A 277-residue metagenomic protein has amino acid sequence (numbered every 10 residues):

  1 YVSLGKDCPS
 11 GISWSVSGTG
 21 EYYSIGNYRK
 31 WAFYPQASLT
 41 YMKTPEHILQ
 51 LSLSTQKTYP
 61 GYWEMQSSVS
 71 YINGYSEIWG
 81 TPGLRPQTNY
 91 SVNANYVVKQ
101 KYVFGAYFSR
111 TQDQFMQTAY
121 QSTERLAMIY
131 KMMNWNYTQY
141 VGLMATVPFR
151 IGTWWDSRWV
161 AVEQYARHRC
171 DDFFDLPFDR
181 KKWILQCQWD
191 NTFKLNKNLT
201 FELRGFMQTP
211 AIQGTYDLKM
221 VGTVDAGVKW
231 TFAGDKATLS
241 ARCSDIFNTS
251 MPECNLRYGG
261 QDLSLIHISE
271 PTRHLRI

Functional and structural regions predicted by a protein language model:
Y1, R85, F104-A161, R169-Q188: Outer membrane beta-barrel strand-and-loop segments of large Gram-negative receptors, especially TonB-dependent
Y1-T40, D156-Y165, Q186-P210: Surface-exposed extracellular loop regions of Gram-negative outer-membrane beta-barrel proteins
S10-W14, E46-L49, Q100-F104, T153-S157 (+3 more regions): Repeated loop/turn-to-beta-strand initiation elements of outer-membrane beta-barrel proteins
V16-G18, L51-L53, F104-A106, A145 (+4 more regions): Membrane-embedded beta-strand positions of outer-membrane beta-barrel proteins
G18-G26, L53-Y59, V69, Q100 (+5 more regions): Transmembrane beta-strands of outer-membrane beta-barrel pores
P45-Y90, A106-I129, I246-Q261: Surface-exposed extracellular loop regions of Gram-negative outer-membrane beta-barrel proteins, predominantly
E163, H168, L185-T231, S244-F247 (+1 more regions): C-terminal beta-barrel architecture of Gram-negative outer-membrane proteins
I266-I277: Single conserved hydrophobic/aromatic residue that forms the stacking wall/gate of nucleotide- or nucleobase-binding
